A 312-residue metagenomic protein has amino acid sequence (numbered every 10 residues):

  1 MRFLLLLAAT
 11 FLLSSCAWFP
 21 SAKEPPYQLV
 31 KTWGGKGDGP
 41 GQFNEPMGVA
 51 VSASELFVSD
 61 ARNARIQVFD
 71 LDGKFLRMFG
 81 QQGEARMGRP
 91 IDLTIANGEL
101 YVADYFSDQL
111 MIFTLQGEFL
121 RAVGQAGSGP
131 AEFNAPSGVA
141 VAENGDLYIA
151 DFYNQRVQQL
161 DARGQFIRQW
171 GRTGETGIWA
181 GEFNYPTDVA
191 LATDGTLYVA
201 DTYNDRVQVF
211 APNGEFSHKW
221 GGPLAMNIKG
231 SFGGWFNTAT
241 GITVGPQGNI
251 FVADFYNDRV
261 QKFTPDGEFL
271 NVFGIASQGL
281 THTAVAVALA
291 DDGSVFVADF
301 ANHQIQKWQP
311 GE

Functional and structural regions predicted by a protein language model:
L5-S14: Bacterial N-terminal signal peptides
C16-E312: Eukaryotic scaffold repeat domains enriched in small/polar residues
